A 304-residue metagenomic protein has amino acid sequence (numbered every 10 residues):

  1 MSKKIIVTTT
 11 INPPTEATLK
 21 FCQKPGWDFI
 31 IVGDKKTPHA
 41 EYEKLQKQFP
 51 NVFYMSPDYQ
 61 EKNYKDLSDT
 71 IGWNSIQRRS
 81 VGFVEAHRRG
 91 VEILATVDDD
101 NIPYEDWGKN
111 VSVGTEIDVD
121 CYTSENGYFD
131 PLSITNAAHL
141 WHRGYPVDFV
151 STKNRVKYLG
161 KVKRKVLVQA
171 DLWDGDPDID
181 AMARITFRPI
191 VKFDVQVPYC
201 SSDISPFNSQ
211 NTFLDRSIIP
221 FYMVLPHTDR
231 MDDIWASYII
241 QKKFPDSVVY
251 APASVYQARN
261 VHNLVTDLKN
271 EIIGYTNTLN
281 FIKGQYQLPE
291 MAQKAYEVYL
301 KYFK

Functional and structural regions predicted by a protein language model:
M1-V32: N-proximal low-complexity "stem/linker" segments adjacent to membrane-targeting elements
P14-A17, K36-E43: Short, charged/polar "capping" segments at the starts of alpha-helices and the immediately preceding loops
H39-V91, E105-E116: Active-site-proximal specificity loops/subdomain of glycosyltransferases
E61-D66, Y104-V224, Y286-P289: Conserved catalytic core of nucleotide-sugar-dependent glycosyltransferases
L94: Short aromatic/hydrophobic "clamp" motif used to bind/position activated sugar donors
P206, T212, I218, T228-D246: A short, conserved alpha-helix in the catalytic core of glycosyltransferases
I218-P226, D246-K269: Active-site donor/metal-binding and catalytic loop motifs of nucleotide-sugar-dependent glycosylation enzymes
T266-K304: Long, compositionally biased intrinsically disordered regions
